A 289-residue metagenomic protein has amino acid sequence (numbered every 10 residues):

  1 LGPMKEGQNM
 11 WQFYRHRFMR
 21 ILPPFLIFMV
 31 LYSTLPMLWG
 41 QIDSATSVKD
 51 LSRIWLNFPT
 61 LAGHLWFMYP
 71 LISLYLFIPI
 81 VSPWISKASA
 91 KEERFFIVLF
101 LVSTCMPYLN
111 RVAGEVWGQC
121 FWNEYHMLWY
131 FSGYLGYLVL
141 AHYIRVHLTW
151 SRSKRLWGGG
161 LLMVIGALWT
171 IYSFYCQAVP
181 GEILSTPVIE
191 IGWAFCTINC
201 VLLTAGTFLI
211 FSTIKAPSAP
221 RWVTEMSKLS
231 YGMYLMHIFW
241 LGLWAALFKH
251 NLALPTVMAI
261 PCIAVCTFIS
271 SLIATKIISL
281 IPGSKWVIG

Functional and structural regions predicted by a protein language model:
L1-G289: Alpha-helical transmembrane segments and their immediate juxtamembrane cytosolic regions
